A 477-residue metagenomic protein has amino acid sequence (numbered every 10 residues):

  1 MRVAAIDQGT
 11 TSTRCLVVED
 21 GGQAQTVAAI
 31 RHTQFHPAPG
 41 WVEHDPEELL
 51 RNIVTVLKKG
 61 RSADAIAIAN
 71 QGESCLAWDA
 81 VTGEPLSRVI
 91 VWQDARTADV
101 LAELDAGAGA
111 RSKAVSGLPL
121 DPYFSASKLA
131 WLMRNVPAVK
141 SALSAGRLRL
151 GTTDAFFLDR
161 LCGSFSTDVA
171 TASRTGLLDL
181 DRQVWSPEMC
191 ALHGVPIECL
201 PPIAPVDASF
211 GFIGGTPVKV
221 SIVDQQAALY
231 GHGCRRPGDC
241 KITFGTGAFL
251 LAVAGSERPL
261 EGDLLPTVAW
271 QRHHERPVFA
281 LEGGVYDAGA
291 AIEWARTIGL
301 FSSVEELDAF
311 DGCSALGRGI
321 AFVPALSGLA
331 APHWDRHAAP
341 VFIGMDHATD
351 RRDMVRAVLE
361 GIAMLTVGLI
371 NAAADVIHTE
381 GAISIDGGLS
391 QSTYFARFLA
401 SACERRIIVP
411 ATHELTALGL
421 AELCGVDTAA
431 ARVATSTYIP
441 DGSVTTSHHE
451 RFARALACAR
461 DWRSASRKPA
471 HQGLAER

Functional and structural regions predicted by a protein language model:
M1-S87, A114, S141, T216-V220 (+2 more regions): N-terminal glycine/serine-rich phosphate-binding loop of ATP-dependent small-molecule kinases, especially carbohydrate
V3-I6, L104-T153, L158-S166, L177-D179 (+4 more regions): Active-site core segments that coordinate phosphate-bearing ligands/cofactors across diverse enzyme families
Q8, Q71, Q93, Q225-Q226: Glutamine-centric residue-chemistry signal
A28-A29, I90, A170, G255: Short clusters of small/polar residues that mark proteolytic maturation junctions
I30, F35, I90-T97, T246-A248 (+1 more regions): Short, acidic/turn-prone active-site loops that include or flank metal/cofactor- and phosphate-binding residues
K58-W92, P119-S125, D154, L158-D179 (+2 more regions): Short beta-strand-loop/turn "lid" adjacent to the catalytic site in phosphate-handling enzymes
C190-A208: A conserved helix-loop-beta module that forms one wall/lid of the active-site cleft in ATP-utilizing catalytic domains
